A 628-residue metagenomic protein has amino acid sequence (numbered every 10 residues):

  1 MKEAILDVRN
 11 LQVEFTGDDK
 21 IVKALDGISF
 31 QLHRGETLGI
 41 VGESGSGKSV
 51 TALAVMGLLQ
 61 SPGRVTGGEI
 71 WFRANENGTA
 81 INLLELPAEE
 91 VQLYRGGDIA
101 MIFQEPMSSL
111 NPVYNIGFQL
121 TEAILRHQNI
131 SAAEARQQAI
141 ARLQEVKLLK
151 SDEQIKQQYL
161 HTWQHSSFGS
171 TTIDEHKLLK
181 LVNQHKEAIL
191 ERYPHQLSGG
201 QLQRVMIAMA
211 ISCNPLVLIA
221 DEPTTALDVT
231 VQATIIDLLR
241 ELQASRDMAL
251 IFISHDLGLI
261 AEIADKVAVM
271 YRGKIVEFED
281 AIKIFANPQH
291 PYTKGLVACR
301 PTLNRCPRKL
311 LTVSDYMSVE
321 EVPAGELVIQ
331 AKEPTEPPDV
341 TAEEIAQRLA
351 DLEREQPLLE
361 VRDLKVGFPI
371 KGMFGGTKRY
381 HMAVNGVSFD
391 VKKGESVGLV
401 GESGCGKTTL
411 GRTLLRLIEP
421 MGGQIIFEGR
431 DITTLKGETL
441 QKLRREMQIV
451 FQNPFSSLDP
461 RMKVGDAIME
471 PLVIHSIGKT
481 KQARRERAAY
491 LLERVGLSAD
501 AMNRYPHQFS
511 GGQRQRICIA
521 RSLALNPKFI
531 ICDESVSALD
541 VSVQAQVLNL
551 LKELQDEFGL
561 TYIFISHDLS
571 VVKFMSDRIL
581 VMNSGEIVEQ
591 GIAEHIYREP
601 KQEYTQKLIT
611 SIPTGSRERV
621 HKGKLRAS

Functional and structural regions predicted by a protein language model:
V65-I81, G423-D431: Conserved ABC transporter NBD signature motif
N77-A100, R126, I284-P288, F374-K378 (+4 more regions): ABC ATPase NBD coupling module
R136-A188, D431, Q482-D500, I609: Conserved ABC ATPase "signature" region
S212-L216, A524-K528, Q544: A short, proline-enriched helix->beta-strand linker immediately N-terminal to the Walker B motif in ABC-type P-loop
I260-E262, V572-F574: A short, surface-exposed alpha-helical micro-motif characterized by mixed small hydrophobic and charged/polar residues
I275-E279, N287, Q590-G591, E599: ABC ATPase "signature
